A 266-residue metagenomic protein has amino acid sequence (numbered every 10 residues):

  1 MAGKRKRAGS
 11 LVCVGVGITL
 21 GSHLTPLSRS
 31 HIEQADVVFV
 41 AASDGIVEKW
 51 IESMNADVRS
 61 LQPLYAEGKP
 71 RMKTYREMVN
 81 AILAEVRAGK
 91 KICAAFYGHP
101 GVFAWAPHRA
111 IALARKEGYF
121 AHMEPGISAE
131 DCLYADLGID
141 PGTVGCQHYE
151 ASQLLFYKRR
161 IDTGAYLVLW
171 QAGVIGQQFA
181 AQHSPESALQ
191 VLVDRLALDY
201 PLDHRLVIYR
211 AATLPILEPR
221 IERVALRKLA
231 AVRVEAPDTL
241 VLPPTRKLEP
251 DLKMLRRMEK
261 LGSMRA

Functional and structural regions predicted by a protein language model:
A2-S22, P26-E124, D238-T239, G262-A266: Class I S-adenosyl-L-methionine
A2-V14, R87, F120-A266: Beta-strand/loop-alpha-helix module characteristic of Rossmann-like adenine-cofactor folds
